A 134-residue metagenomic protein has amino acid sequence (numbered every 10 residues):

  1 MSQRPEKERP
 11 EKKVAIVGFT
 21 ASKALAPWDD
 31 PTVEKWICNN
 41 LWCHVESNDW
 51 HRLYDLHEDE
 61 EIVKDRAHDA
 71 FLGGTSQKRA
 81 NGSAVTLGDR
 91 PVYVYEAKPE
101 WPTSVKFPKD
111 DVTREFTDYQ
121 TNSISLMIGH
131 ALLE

Functional and structural regions predicted by a protein language model:
M1-E6: N-terminal pre-catalytic "stem/leader" segment of glycosyltransferase-like enzymes
K7-E11, T20-K23, P27-L133: Acidic/Gly/His-enriched mid-domain segments of enzyme catalytic cores or analogous surface patches that mediate
A15: Active-site diphosphate/adenylate-binding microenvironment
